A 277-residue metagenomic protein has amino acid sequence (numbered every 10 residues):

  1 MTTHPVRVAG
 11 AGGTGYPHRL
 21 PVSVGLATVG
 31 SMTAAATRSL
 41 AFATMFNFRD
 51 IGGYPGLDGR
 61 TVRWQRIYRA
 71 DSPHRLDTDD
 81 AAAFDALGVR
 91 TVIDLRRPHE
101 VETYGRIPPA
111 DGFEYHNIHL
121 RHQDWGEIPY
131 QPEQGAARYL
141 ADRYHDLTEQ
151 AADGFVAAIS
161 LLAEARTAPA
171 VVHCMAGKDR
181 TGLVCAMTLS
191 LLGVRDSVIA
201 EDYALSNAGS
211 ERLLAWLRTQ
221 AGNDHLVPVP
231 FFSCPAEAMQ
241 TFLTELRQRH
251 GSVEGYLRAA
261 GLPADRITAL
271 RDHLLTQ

Functional and structural regions predicted by a protein language model:
T2-T3, Y16-V171, L183-Q277: Cys-dependent protein tyrosine phosphatase-like superfamily
A9-A11: Targeting/processing segments of secretory and organellar proteins
A176, R180-T181: Ser/Thr-glycine-rich phosphate-binding loops at phosphate-binding pockets of nucleotides, nucleotide cofactors
